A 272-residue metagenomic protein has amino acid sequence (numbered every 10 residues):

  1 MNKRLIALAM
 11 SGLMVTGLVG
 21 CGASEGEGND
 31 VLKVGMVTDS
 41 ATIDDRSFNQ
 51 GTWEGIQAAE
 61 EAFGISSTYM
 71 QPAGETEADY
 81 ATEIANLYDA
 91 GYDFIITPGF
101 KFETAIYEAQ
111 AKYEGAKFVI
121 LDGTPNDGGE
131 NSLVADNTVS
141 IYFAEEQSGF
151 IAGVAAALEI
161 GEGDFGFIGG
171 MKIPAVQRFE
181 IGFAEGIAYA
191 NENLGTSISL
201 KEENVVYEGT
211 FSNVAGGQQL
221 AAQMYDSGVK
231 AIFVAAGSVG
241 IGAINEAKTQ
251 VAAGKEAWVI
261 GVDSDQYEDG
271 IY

Functional and structural regions predicted by a protein language model:
M1-K33: Short, low-complexity disordered leader/linker segments with a strong preference for bacterial N-terminal type II
G26-Y272: A residue-level marker of the well-folded mature domains of exported/periplasmic proteins
